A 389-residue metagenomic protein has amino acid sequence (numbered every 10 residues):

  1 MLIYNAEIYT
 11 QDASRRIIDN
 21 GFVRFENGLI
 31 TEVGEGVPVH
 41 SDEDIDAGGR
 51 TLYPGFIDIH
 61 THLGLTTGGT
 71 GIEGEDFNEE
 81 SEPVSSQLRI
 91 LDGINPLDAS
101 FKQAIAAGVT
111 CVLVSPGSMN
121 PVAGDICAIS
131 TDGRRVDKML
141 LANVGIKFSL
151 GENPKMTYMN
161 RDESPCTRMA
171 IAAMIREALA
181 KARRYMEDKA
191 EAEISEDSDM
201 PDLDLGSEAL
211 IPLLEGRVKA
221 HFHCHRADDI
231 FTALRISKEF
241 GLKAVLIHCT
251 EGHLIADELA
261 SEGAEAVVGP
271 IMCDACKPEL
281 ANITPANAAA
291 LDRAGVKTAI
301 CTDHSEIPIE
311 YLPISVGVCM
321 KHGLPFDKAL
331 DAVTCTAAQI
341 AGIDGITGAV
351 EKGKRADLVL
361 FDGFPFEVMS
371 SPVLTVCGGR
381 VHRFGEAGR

Functional and structural regions predicted by a protein language model:
M1-V39, R50-L52, R380: N-terminal metal-binding scaffold of metallo-dependent hydrolase/deaminase domains
A6, V23, G28, G49 (+9 more regions): Divalent metal-coordination and catalytic microenvironments
A6-Q11, R16-I18, E351-R389: C-terminal cap of metal-dependent C-N hydrolases
E7, G68-G69, G74-S81, S85-Q87 (+4 more regions): His/Asp/Glu-enriched, well-ordered alpha-helical/loop segment that forms or immediately abuts the divalent-metal
R50-P116: Metal-associated gating/positioning segment near the N- to mid-region
G69-I94, R135, G145-T157, D199-M200 (+2 more regions): Active-site gating loops and adjacent loop-to-helix segments of metal-dependent hydrolytic enzymes
I90, M186-T284, A299, Q339-A341 (+3 more regions): Active-site core of metal-dependent hydrolases
I105-F231, R235-A244: Polyanionic/metal-chelating signatures
